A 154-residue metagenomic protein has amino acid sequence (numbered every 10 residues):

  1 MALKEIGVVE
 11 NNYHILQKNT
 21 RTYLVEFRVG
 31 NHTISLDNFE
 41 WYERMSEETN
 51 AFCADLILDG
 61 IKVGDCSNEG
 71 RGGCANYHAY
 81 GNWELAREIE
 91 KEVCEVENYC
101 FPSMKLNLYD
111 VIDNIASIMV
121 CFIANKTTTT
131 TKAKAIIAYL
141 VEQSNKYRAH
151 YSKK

Functional and structural regions predicted by a protein language model:
A2-K154: Terminal leader/tail segments of proteins
